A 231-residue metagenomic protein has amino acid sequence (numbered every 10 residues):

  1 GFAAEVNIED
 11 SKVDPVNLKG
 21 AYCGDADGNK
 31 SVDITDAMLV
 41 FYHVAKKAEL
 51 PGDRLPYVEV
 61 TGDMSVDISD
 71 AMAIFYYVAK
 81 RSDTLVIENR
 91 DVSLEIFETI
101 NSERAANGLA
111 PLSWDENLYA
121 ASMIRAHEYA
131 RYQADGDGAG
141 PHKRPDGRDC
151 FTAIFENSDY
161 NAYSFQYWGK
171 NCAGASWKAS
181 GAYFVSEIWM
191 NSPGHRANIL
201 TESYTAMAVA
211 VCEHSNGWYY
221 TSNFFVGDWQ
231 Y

Functional and structural regions predicted by a protein language model:
G1-E88: Cellulosome-associated attachment modules in secreted, modular CAZymes
I87-Y231: Functional surface patches built around histidine and acidic residues
